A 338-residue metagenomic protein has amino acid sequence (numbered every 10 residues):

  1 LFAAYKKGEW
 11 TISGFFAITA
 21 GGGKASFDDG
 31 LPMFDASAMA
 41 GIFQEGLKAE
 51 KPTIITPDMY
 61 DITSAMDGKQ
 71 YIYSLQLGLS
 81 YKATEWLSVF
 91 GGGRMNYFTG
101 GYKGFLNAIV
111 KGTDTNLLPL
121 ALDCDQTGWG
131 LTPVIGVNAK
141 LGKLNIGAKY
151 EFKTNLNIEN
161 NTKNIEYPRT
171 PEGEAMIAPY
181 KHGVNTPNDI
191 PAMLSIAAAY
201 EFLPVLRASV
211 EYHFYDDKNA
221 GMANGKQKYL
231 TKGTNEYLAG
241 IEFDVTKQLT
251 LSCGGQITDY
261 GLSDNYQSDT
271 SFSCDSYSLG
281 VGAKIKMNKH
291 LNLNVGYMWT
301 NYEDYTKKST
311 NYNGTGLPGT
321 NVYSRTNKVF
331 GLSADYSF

Functional and structural regions predicted by a protein language model:
L1: Active-site-flanking structural segment that lines cofactor/substrate pockets
A4-F338: Outer-membrane beta-barrel porins/channels
